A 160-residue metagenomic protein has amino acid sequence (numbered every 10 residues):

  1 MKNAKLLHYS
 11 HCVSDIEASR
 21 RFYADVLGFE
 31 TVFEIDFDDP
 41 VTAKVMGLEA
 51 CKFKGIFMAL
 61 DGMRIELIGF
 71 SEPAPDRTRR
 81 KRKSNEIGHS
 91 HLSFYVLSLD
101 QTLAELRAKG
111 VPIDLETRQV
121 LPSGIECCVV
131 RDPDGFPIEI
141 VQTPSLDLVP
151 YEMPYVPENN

Functional and structural regions predicted by a protein language model:
M1-K2, H11, F94-N160: Vicinal oxygen chelate
K5-S14, G55-M63, L67, S71 (+3 more regions): Vicinal oxygen chelate
C12-G62, A108: Core segments of cupin and vicinal oxygen chelate
F33, P75-T78, V149-P150: Short acidic/His/Gly/Ser-rich catalytic and metal-binding motifs that mark active-site loops of diverse hydrolases
D39-T42, P75-R79, E116-V120, V156: A cross-kingdom feature marking solvent-exposed beta-strand/loop segments within repeated, beta-rich binding/scaffold
A43-M46, R80, V149-M153: Short aromatic-enriched loop/helix-cap "lid" or pocket-rim segments at secondary-structure transitions that line
F70-P73, Q142-T143: Acetyl-CoA-dependent GNAT
